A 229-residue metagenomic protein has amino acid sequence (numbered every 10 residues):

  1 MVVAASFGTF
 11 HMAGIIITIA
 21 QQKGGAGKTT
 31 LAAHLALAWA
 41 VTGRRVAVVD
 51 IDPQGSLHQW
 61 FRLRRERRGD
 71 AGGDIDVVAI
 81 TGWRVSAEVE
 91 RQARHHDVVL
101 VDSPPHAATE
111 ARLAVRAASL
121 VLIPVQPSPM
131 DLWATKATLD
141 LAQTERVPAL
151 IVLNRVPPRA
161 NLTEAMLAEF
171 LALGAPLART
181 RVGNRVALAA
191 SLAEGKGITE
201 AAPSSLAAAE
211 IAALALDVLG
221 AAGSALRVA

Functional and structural regions predicted by a protein language model:
V2, F10-A26, A33-R112, A189-E200: P-loop/Walker-type NTP enzyme "switch/lid" segment
V48, V101, I123, I151-L153: Structural beta-sheet core signal
P53-G55, P129, V156-A160, V186-A187: Conserved nucleotide-binding/hydrolysis micro-motifs of P-loop NTPases
H106-P129: Inter-motif core of Ras-like GTPase G domains
L132-N154: Conserved C-terminal guanine-recognition region of P-loop GTPase G domains, centered on the G4
P157, L167-G197: Beta-strand-loop-alpha "switch" segments that mediate conformational coupling across diverse proteins
I198-A229: NTP-binding/hydrolysis catalytic cores, primarily Walker-type P-loop NTPases
